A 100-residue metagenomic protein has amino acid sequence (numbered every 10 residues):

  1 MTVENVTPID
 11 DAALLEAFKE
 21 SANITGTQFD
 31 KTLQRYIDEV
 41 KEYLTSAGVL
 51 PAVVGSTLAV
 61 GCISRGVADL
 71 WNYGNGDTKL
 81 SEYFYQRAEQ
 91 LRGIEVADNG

Functional and structural regions predicted by a protein language model:
M1-G100: Divalent metal-cofactor coordination and adjacent catalytic microenvironments
